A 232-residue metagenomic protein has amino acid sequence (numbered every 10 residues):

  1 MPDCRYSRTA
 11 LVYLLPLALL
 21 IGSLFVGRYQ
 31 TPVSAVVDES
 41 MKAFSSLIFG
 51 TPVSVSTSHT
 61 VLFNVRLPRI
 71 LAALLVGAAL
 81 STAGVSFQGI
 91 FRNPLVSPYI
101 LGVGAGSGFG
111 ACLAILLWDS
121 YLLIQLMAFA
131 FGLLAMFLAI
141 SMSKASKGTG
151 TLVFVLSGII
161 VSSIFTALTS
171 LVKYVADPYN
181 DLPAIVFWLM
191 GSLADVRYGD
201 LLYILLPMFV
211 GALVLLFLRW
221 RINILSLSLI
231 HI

Functional and structural regions predicted by a protein language model:
M1-H231: Alpha-helical transmembrane segments in inner-membrane proteins
